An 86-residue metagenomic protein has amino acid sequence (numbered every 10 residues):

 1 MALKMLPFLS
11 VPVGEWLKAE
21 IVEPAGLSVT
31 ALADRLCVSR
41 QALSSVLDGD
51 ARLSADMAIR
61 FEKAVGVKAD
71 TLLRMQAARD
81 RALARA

Functional and structural regions predicted by a protein language model:
A2-L27, D70, R74: A short, Lys/Arg-rich alpha-helix, primarily the initiator
K18, V67-A86: Short, charged recognition helix plus adjacent turn of helix-turn-helix-like nucleic-acid-binding domains
A19, T30, I59: Residues within the helices of the helix-turn-helix
V22, A33, E62: The alpha-helix within a helix-turn-helix
T30, Q41, D70: Key DNA-contact positions within bacterial/archaeal DNA-binding proteins
C37-L53, R60-E62: Recognition helix of helix-turn-helix/homeodomain-like DNA-binding domains that insert into the DNA major groove
D56-T71: DNA major-groove recognition helix of helix-turn-helix/homeodomain DNA-binding modules
